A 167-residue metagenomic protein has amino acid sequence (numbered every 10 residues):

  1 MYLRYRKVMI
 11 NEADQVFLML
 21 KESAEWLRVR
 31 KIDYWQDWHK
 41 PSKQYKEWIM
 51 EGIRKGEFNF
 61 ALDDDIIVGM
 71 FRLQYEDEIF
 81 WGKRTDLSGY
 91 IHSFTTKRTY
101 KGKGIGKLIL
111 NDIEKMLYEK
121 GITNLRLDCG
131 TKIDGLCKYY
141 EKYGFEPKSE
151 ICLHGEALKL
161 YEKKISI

Functional and structural regions predicted by a protein language model:
M1-D14, L18, I167: Conserved N-terminal entry element of GNAT/NAT acetyltransferase domains
A24-E47: Conserved GNAT-fold acetyl-CoA-binding loop/helix
Y45-F60, Y90: A short helix-loop-beta-strand connector motif used in the catalytic cores of GNAT acetyltransferases and, in some
F60, I66-Y75, Y90, T95: Conserved beta-strand in the GNAT
I91-K101, G130: A short, internal acetyl-CoA/4′-phosphopantetheine-binding micro-motif in the GNAT/acyltransferase core
T96, G102-K115, K138-K142: Conserved acetyl-CoA-binding loop-helix of GNAT-fold acetyltransferases
L110, L117-D128: Conserved GNAT acetyl-CoA-binding A-motif
L127-C137, L153-A157: Conserved beta-strand-loop-alpha-helix junction that forms the acyl-donor binding cleft
